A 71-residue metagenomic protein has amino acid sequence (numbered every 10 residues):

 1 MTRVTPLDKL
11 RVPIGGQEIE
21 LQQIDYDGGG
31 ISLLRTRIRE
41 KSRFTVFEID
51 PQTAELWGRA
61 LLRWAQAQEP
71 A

Functional and structural regions predicted by a protein language model:
M1-A71: Positively charged, low-complexity terminal tracts and the immediately adjacent first secondary-structure elements
